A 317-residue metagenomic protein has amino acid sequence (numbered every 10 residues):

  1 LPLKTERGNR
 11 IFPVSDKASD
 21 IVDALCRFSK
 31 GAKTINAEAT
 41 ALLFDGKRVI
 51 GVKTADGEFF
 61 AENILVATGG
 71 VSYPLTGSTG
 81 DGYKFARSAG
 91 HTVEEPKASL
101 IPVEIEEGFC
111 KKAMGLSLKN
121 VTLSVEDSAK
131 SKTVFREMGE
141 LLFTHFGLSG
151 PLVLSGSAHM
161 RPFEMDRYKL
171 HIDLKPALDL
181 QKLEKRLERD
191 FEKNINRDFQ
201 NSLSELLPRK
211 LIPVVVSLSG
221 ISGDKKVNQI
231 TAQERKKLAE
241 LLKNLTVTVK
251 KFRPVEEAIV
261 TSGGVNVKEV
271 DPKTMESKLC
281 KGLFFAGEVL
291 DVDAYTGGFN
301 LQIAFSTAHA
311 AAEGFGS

Functional and structural regions predicted by a protein language model:
L1-A32, E38, F143: Conserved N-terminal/central alpha/beta ligand/cofactor-binding core
V14-S19, S99-E107, F252-E269: Flavin (FAD/FMN) cofactor-binding core of flavoprotein oxidoreductases
I35-A37, P213-D293: A glycine-rich dinucleotide-binding beta-alpha-beta segment and adjacent secondary-structure elements that constitute
I35-R48: A conserved short coil-to-beta-strand element within the FAD-binding core of flavoproteins
A39, V52, F59-T76, A86-R87 (+3 more regions): Short hydrophobic core segments
N63-F109: Glycine-rich loop(s) and the adjacent beta-strand/alpha-helix scaffold that form part
G69-A89, V292-S317: A conserved FAD-binding loop/helix module that cradles the flavin
T92-E95, E104-Q229: An anion/pyrophosphate-binding glycine-rich loop and adjacent beta-alpha core in soluble alpha-beta enzymes
